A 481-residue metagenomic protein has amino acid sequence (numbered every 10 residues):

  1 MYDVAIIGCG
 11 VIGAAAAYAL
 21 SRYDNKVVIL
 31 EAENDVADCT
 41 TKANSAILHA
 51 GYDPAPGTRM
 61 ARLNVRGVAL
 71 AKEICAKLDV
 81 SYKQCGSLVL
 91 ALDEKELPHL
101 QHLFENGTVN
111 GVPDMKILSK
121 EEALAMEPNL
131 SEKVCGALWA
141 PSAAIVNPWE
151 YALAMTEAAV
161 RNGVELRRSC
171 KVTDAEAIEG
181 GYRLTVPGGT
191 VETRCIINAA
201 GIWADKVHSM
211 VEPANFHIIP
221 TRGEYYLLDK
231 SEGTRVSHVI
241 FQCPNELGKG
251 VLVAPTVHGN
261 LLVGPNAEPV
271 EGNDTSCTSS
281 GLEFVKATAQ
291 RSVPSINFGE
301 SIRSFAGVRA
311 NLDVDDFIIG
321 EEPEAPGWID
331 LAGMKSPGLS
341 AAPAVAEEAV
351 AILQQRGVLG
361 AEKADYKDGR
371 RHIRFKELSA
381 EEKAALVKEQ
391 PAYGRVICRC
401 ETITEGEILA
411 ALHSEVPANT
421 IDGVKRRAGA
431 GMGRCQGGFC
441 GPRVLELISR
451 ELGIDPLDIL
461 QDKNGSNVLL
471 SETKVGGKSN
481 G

Functional and structural regions predicted by a protein language model:
Y2-V28: N-terminal Rossmann-like FAD-binding beta1-loop-alpha1 element of flavoenzymes
A15, A175-G180, L184-G264, E268-T278 (+3 more regions): Flavin-dependent oxidoreductases
R22-K42: Glycine-rich FAD pyrophosphate-binding loop
A46-M126, C135, G250-V251: Dinucleotide-binding Rossmann-like beta1-alpha1 core, especially the glycine-rich loop that anchors the ADP
A55, R62-V65, L90-H99, L138-E157 (+3 more regions): Short beta-strand to alpha-helix junction loop
L138-C195: Helical element adjacent to the flavin cofactor pocket in flavoenzyme catalytic cores
G248, V257-H258, N273-V396, I403-V416 (+1 more regions): C-terminal catalytic lobe of FAD-dependent flavoproteins
T404-E415, G438-P456: Iron-sulfur (Fe-S) cluster-binding segments and ferredoxin-like electron-carrier domains, especially [2Fe-2S]
